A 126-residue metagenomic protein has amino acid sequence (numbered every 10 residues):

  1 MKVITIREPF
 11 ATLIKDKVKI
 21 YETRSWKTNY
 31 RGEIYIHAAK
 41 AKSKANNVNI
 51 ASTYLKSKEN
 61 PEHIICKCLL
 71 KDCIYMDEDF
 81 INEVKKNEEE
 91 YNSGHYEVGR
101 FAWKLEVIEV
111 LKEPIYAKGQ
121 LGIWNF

Functional and structural regions predicted by a protein language model:
M1-F126: Structured alpha/beta reader/binder surfaces that contact nucleic acids or chromatin modification marks
